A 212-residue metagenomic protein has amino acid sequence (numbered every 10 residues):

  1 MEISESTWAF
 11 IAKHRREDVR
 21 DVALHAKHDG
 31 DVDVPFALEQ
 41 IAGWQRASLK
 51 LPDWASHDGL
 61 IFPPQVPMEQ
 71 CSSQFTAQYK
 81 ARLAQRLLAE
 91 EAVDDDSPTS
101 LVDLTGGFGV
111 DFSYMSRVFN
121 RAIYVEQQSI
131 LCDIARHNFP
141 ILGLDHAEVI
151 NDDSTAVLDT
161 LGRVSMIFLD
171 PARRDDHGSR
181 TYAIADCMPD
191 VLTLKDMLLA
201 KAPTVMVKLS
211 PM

Functional and structural regions predicted by a protein language model:
M1-M212: SAM-dependent transferase fold signal centered on methyltransferase-like domains, encompassing both Class I
